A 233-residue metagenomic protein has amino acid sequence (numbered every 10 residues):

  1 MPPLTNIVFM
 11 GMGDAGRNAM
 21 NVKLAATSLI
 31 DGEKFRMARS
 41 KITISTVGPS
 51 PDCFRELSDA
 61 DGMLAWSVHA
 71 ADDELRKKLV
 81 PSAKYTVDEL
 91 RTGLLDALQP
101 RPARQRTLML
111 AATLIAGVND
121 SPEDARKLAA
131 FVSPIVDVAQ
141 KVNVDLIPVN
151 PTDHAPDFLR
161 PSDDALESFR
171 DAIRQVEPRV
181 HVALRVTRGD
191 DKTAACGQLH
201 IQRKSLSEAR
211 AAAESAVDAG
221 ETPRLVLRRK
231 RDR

Functional and structural regions predicted by a protein language model:
M1-A116, N143-D145: Core AdoMet radical
L98-L108, T113-R233: Auxiliary Fe-S-binding modules of radical SAM enzymes
